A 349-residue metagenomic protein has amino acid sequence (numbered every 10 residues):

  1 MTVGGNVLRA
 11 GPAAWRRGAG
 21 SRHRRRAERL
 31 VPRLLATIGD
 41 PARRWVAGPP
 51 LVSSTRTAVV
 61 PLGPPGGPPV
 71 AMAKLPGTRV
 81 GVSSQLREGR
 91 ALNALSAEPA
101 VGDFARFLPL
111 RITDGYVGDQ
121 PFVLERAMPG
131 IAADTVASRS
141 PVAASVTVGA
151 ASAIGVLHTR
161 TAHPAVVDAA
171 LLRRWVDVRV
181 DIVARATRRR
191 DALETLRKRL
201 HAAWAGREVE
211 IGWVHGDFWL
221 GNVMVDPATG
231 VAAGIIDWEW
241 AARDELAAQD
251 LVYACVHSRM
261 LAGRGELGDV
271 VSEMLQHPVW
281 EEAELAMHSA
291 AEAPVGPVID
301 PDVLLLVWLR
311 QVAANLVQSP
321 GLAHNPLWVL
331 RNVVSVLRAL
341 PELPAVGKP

Functional and structural regions predicted by a protein language model:
T2-G48: Juxta-kinase regulatory segment immediately upstream of eukaryotic protein kinase catalytic domains
A27-R43, A100, H163-H215, D226: An alpha-helical support segment within catalytic cores of ATP-dependent transferases
G48-G67, M72, A202-Q249: Active-site acidic catalytic loop and adjacent metal/ATP-binding pocket of ATP-dependent phosphoryl transfer enzymes
V60-E88, A137: ATP-binding glycine-rich loop module of kinase domains
L95-G102, P129-L172, A203-R207, G221: Conserved kinase catalytic-core helix
L108-Q120: Short beta-strand micro-motifs within the conserved protein kinase catalytic domain, predominantly in the N-lobe
D119-I131: Conserved short submotifs of the Hanks-type protein kinase catalytic core that shape the nucleotide-binding pocket
A133, R243, A248, Y253-V256 (+1 more regions): Helix-rich C-terminal or lid/interface subdomains of diverse kinases
